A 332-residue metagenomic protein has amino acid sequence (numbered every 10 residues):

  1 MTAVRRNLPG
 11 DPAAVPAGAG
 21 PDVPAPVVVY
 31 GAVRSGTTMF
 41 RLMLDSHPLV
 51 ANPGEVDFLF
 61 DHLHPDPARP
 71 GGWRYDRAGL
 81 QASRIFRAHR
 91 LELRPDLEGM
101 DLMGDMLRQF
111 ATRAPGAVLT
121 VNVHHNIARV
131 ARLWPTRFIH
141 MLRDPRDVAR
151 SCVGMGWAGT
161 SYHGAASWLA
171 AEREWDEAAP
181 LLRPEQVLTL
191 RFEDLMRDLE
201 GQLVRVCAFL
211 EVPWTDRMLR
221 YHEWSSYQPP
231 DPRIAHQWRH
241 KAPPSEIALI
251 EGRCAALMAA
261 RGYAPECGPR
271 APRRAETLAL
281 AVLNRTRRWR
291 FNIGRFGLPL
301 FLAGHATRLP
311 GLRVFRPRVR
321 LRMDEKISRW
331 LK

Functional and structural regions predicted by a protein language model:
M1-P16, G20, R270-K332: Membrane-proximal basic amphipathic "stem/tether" segments
V23-P26: Pre-Walker A (Motif I) flank of P-loop NTPase domains
V29: Hydrophobic anchor at the beta1->P-loop junction of P-loop NTPases
A32: P-loop (Walker A) phosphate-binding loop of NTP-binding proteins
T38-L49: A conserved segment at the C-terminal end of the G1
L49-A128: PAPS-dependent sulfation machinery
A114-R217: PAPS-dependent sulfotransferase catalytic domain
L182-A260, G268-L280: The conserved 3'-phosphoadenosine-5'-phosphosulfate
